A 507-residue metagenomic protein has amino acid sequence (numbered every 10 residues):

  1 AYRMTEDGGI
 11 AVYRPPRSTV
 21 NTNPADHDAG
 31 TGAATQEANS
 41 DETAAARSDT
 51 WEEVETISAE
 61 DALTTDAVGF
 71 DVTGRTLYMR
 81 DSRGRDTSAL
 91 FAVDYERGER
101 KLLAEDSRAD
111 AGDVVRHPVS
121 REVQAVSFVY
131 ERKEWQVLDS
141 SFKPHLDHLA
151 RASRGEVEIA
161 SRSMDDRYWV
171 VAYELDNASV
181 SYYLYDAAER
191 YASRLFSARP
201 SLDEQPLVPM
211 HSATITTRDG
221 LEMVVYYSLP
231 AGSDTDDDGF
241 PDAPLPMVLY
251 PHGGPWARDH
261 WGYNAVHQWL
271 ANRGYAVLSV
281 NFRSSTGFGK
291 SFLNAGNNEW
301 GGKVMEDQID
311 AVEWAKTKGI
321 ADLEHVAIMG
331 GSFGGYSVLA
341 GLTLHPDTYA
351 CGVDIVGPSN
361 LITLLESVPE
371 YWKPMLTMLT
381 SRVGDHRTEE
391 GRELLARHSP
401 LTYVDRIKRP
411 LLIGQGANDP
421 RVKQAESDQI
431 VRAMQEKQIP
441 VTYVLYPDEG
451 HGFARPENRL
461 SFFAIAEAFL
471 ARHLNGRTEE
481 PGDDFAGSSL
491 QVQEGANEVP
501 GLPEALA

Functional and structural regions predicted by a protein language model:
A1-M4, V126, K133-D236, F240 (+3 more regions): Non-catalytic accessory segments flanking enzyme active sites
A1-R3, G8-I10, R14, T22-A33 (+8 more regions): Conserved beta-propeller blade repeats
G9-I10, A62-L63, R85-S88, D110-D113 (+16 more regions): Flexible loop/turn segments at secondary-structure boundaries
V12-R14, A92, L184, Y227 (+2 more regions): Conserved blade-register residue in beta-propeller folds
P16-S18, D94-G98, A187-A188: Short loop/turn segments that connect beta-strands within beta-propeller blades
E52-T56, K101-E105, S193-S197, P206: Beta-propeller fold detector
S201-E324, G331-S332, S337, L365-P374: Cap/lid segment of the alpha/beta-hydrolase catalytic domain
V280-A507: Active-site-proximal cap/loop segments of hydrolase catalytic domains
